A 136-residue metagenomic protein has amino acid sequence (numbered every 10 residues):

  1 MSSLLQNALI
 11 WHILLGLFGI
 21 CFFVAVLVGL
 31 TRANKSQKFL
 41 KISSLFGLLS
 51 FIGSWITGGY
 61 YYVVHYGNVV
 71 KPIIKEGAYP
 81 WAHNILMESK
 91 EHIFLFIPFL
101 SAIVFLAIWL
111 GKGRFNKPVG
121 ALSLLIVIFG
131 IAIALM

Functional and structural regions predicted by a protein language model:
M1-M136: Polytopic transmembrane helical bundles with strong interfacial aromatic enrichment
